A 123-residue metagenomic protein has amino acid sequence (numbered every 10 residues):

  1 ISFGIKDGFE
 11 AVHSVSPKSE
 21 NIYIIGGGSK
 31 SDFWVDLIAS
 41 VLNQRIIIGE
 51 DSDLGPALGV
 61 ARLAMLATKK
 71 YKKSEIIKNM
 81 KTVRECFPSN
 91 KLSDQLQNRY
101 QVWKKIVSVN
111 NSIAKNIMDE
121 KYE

Functional and structural regions predicted by a protein language model:
S2-E123: Glycine/Thr-rich phosphate-binding loops that ligate phosphate moieties of nucleotide and other phosphorylated ligands
